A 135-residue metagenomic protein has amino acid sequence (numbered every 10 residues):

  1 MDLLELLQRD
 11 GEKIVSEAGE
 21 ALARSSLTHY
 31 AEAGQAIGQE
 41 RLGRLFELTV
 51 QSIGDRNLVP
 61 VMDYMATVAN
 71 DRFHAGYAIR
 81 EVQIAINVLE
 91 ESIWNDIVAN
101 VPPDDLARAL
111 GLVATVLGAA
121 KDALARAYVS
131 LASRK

Functional and structural regions predicted by a protein language model:
M1-R80: N-terminal low-complexity or simple alpha-helical regulatory segments that function as activation/interaction modules
L3, V61-K135: Long, amphipathic alpha-helical coupling/dimerization segments that relay conformational signals between
